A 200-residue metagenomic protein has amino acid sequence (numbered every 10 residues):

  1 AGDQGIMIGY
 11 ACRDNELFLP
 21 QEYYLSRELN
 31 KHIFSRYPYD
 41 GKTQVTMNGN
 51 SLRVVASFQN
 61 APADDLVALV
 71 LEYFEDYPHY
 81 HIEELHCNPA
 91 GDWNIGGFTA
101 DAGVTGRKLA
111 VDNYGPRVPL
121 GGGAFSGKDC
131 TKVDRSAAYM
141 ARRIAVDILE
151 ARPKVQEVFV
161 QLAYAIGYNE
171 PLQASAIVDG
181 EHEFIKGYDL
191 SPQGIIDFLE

Functional and structural regions predicted by a protein language model:
A1, G5-I8, C12, V45-N60 (+3 more regions): Short beta-strand elements
A1-G96: Glycine-rich, mobile lid/loop segments that gate access to catalytic sites or pores
F18, E22, S26-L29, P153-I166: Amphipathic, soluble alpha/beta structural segments
Y23-F34, V67-L71, K108, D112 (+2 more regions): Predominant activation on well-ordered alpha-helical scaffold segments within soluble catalytic domains
N30-S35, L71, E75, H79 (+3 more regions): Generic secondary-structure signature for well-ordered alpha-helical cores
A90, C130, A163-A165: Short, ordered loop/turn segments at secondary-structure junctions
W93-G97, A102-V155: Conserved mixed alpha/beta catalytic, RNA-binding, or beta-rich assembly cores of soluble enzyme, regulatory
V155-E200: Internal helix-turn-beta structural module
